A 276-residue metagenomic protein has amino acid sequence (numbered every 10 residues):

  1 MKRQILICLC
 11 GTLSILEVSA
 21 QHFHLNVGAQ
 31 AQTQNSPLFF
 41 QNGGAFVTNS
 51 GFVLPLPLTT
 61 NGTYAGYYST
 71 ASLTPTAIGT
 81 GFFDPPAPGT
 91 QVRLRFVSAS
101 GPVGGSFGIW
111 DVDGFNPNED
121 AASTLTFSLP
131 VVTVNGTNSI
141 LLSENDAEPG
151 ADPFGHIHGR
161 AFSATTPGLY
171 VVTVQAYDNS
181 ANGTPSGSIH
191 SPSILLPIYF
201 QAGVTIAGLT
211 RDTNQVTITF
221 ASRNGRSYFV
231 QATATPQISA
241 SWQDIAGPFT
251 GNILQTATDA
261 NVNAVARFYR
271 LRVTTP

Functional and structural regions predicted by a protein language model:
M1-Q4: Positively charged n-region of N-terminal signal peptides that target proteins for export
I7-E17: Bacterial N-terminal signal peptides
Q21-G159, S180-G203: Contiguous segments within soluble domain cores/interaction surfaces
H158, T165-Y170, R226: Short tyrosine-centred short linear motifs in exposed loops/low-complexity segments
R160-T165, D259-V262: Short, hydrophobic beta-strand segments
A164, D178-S180: Beta-strand elements of well-folded, non-transmembrane domains
V174-A176, L271: Hydrophobic/tyrosine-rich beta-strand signature of extracellular beta-sandwich/beta-rich modules, prominently
G203-P276: Short, composition-biased motifs enriched in small/polar/acidic residues
